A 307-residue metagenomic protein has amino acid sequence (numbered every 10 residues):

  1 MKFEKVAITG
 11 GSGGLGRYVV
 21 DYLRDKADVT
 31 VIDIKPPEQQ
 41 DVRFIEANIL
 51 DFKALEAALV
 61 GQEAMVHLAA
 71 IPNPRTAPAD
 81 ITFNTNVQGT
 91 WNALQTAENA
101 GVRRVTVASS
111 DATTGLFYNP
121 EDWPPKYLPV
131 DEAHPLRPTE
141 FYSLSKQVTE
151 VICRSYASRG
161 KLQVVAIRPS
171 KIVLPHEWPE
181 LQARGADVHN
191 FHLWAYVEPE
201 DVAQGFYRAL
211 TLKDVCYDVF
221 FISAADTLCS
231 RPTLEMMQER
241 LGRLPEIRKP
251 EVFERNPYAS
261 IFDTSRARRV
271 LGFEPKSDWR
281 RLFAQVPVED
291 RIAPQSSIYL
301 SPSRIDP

Functional and structural regions predicted by a protein language model:
E4-D25: N-terminal Rossmann NAD(P)H-binding glycine-rich loop of SDR-like oxidoreductase domains
E38, A47-T85, T96: NAD(P)H-binding glycine-rich loop region in Rossmannoid oxidoreductase-like domains and their noncatalytic homologs
L50, I81-G89, L136, L144-S145 (+1 more regions): Glycine-rich NAD(P)-binding loop of the Rossmann-fold in SDR/ketoreductase-type enzymes
N84, N119-G160: Catalytic helix-loop patch of NAD(P)-dependent Rossmann-fold dehydrogenases
N92-T139: Conserved Rossmann-fold NAD(P)-dependent oxidoreductase catalytic core, especially the SDR/UDP-sugar
L144, V165-K171, A186-R208, D218: Substrate-positioning beta->alpha
R159-Q163, L174-R184, A209-F220: Glycine/proline-rich active-site loop of Rossmann-fold NAD(P)-dependent oxidoreductases
Q204-T264, R269-V270, I292-A293, S297-I298 (+1 more regions): Mid/C-terminal beta-alpha module of Rossmann-like enzyme folds, strongest in SDR-family dehydrogenases/epimerases
